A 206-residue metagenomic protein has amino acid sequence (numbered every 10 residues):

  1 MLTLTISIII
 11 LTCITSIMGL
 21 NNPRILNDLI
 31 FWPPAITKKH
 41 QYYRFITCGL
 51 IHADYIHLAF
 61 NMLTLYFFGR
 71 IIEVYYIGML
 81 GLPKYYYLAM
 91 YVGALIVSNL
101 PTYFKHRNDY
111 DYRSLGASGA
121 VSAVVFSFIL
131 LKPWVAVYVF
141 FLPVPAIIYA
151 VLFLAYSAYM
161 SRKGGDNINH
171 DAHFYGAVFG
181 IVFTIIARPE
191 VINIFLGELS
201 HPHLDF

Functional and structural regions predicted by a protein language model:
M1-F206: A detector for small-residue-rich transmembrane helices and their helix-helix packing motifs
